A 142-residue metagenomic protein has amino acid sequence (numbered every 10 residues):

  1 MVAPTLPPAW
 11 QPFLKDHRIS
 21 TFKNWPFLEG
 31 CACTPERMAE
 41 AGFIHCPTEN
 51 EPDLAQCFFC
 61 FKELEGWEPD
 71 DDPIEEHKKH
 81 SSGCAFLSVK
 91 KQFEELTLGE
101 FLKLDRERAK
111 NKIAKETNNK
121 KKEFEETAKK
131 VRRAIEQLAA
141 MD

Functional and structural regions predicted by a protein language model:
M1-D142: Intrinsically disordered, low-complexity linker/tail regions enriched in polar/charged residues
